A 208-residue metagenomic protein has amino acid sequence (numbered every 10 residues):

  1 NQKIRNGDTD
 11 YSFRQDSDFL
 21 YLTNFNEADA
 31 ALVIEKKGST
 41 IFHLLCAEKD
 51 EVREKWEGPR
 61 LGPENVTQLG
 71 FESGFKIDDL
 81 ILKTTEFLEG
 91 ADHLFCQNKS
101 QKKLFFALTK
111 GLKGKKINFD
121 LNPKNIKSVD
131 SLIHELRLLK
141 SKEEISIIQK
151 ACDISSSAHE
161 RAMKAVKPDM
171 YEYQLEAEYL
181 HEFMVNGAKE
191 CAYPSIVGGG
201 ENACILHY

Functional and structural regions predicted by a protein language model:
N1-S157: A composition/biophysics-driven feature that prefers long, compositionally simple stretches
D8-F13, K115, K127-L132, M170-Y208: Short catalytic-site patches enriched in acidic/histidine residues that coordinate or position cofactors/metals
A30-T40, A165-K167, G198-Y208: Hydrophobic transmembrane alpha-helix bundles
K140-Y193: Active-site pocket-lining segments that scaffold enzyme catalytic pockets across diverse folds
